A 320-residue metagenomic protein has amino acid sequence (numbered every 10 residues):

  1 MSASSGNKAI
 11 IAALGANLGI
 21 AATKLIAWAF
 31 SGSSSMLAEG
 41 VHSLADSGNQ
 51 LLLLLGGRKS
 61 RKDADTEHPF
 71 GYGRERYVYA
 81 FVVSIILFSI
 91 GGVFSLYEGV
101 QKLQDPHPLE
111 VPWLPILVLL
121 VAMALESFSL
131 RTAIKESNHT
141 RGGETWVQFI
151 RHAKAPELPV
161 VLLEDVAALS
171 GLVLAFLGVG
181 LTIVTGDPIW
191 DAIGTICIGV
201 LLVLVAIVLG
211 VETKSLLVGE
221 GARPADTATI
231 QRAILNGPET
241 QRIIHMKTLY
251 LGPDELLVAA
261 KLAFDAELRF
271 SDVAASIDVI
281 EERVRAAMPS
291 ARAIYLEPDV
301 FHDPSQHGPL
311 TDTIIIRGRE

Functional and structural regions predicted by a protein language model:
M1, E67-P69, A133: C-terminal ends of transmembrane helices
M1-A22: Topogenic membrane-insertion module of multi-pass membrane proteins
G6, E75-E320: Alpha-helical transmembrane segments and adjacent TM-loop junctions that form the membrane-embedded core of multi-pass
A16, A29-K59, L96, V100 (+1 more regions): Acidic (Asp/Glu-rich) catalytic motifs at the cytosolic membrane interface
L18-I26, S31, S43, S47-L53 (+1 more regions): Hydrophobic alpha-helical membrane-embedded segments
G56-E75, D105: Aspartate-rich (DDxxD/NDxxD/DxxxD) Mg2+/diphosphate-binding motifs and their adjoining helix-loop segments
